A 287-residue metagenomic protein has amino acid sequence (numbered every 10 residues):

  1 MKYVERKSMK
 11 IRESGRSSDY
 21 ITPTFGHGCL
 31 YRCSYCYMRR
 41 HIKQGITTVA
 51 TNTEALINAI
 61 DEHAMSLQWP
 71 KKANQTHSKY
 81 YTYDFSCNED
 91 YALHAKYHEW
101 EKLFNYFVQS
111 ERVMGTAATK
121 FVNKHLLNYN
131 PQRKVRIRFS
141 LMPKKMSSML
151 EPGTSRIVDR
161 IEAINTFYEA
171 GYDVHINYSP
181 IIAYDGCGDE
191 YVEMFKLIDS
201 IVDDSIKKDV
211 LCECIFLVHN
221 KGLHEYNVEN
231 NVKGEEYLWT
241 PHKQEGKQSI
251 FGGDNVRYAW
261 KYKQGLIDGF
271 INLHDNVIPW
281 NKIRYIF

Functional and structural regions predicted by a protein language model:
K2-D19, S34-R138: Conserved Radical SAM active-site core
P23-C33: Cysteine-centered iron-sulfur cluster-binding motifs in ferredoxin-type domains/subunits of redox enzymes
L56, W100, I157-R160, Y191 (+2 more regions): Aromatic/hydrophobic pocket-lining residues that form the small-molecule binding cavity in soluble enzyme cores
M65-A73, L126-N128, I157-A170, F270: Structured alpha-helical segments in the cores of large, soluble enzyme domains
Y80-D84, M114-T116, K134-R138, D173-N177 (+2 more regions): Structural preference for beta-strand elements that scaffold enzyme active sites
E89-L93, V122-H125, V135-S155, P180-D185 (+2 more regions): Conserved radical SAM core fold
P143, S147-I206: Long, well-ordered mid-to-C-terminal structural blocks that present hydrophobic/aromatic surfaces
K196-F287: Auxiliary Fe-S-binding modules of radical SAM enzymes
